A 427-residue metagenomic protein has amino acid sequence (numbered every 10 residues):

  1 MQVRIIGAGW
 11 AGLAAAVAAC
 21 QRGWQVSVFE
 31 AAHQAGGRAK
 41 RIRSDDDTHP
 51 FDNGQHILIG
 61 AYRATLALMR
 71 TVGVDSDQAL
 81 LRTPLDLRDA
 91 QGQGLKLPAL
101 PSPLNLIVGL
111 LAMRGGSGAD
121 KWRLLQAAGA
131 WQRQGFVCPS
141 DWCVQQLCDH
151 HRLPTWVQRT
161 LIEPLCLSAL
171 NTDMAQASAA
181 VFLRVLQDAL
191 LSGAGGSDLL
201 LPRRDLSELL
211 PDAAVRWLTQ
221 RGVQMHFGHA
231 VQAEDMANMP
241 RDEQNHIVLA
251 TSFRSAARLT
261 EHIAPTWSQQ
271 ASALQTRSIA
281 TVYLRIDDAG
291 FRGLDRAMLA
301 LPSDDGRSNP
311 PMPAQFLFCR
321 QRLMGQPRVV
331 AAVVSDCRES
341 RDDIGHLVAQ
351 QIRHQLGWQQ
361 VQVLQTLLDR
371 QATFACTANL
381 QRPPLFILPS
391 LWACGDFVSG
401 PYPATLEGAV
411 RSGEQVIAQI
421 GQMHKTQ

Functional and structural regions predicted by a protein language model:
Q2-V28: N-terminal Rossmann-like FAD-binding beta1-loop-alpha1 element of flavoenzymes
A11, Q34, R254: Conserved Rossmann-like nucleotide-cofactor binding loop
C20-D45: Glycine-rich FAD pyrophosphate-binding loop
R22, H229-D343, Q355: Mid-domain catalytic core of redox enzymes that form a hydrophobic substrate pocket/lid adjacent to a catalytic redox
G37-A61, A128-Q132: Glycine-rich active-site loop/strand segments that organize a redox cofactor
Y62-L183: Mobile amphipathic helical/loop "lid" adjacent to a hydrophobic cofactor/ligand pocket
R184-A233: Helical element adjacent to the flavin cofactor pocket in flavoenzyme catalytic cores
L317-Q427: Conserved flavin/dinucleotide-binding core of flavoenzymes
